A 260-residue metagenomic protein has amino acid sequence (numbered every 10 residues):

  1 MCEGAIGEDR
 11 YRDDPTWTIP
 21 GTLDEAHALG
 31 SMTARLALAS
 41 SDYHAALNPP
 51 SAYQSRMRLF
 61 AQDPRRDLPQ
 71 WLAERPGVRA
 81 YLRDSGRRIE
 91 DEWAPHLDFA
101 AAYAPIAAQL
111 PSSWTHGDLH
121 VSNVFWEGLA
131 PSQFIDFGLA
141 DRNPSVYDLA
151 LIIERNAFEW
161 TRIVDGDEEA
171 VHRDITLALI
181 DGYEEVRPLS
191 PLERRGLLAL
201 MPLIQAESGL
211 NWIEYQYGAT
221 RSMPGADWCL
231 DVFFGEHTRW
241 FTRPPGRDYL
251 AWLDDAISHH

Functional and structural regions predicted by a protein language model:
M1-L47: ATP-binding pocket architecture of kinase catalytic cores
M1-T18, W71-R75, A206-M223: A glycine-centered beta->alpha junction motif in the catalytic cores of kinase/phosphotransferase enzymes
W17-A28, A52-M57, D141-P144, D167-E168: Short alpha-helix boundary/capping segments
P49-A104: Active-site catalytic-loop/activation-segment of kinase and kinase-like phosphoryl-transfer enzymes
A100-Y147: Active-site acidic catalytic loop and adjacent metal/ATP-binding pocket of ATP-dependent phosphoryl transfer enzymes
V146-R187, L203-T220: Active-site activation/catalytic loop segments of kinase-like enzymes and analogous catalytic loops in related
Y183-L197: Hydrophobic alpha-helical bundle architecture
E207-H260: ATP/Mg2+ or Mg2+-diphosphate-binding catalytic cores that bind nucleotide phosphates or diphosphates via glycine-rich
